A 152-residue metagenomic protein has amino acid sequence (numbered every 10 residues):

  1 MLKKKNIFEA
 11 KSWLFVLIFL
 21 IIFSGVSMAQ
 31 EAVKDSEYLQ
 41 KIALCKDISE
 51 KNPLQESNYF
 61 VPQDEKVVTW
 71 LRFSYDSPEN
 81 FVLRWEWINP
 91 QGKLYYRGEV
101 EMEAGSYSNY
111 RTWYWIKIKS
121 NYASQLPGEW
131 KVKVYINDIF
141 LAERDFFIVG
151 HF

Functional and structural regions predicted by a protein language model:
M1-A10: N-terminal secretory signal peptides that target proteins for export/translocation
W13-S24: Bacterial N-terminal signal peptides
Q30-V67, H151-F152: Short, compositionally biased P/S/T/A/G/V-rich stretches that sit at domain boundaries
V68-S74: Short edge beta-strand/loop segments characteristic of extracellular beta-sandwich folds
P78-N80, Q125-E129: Extracellular Ig-like/FN3 beta-sandwich strand-entry sites
Y95-S106: Solvent-exposed serine/threonine-rich low-complexity stretches and specific carbohydrate-binding patches
S106-K119: Aromatic sugar-binding surface patches on proteins that engage polysaccharides or sugar-phosphate polymers
N121-S124, K131-D145: Short, exposed beta-strand-loop hairpins at the edges of beta-sheets in extracellular/periplasmic proteins
